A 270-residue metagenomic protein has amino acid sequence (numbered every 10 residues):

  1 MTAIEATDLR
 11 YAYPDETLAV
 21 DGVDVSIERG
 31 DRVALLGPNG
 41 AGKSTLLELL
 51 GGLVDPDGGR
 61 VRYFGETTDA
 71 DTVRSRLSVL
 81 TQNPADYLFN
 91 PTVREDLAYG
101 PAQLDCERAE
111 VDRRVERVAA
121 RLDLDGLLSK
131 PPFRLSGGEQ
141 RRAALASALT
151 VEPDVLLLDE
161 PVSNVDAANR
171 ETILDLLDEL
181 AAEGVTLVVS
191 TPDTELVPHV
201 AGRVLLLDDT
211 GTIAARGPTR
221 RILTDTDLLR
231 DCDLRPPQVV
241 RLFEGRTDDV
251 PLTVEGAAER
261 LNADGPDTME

Functional and structural regions predicted by a protein language model:
L36-P38: The feature captures the beta-strand-to-loop junction immediately N-terminal to the Walker
G51: Helix-to-loop junction immediately C-terminal to a conserved catalytic motif
G59-D69, V73-S75: Conserved ABC transporter NBD signature motif
A109-L127: Conserved ABC ATPase "signature" region
A148-L149: ABC ATPase C-loop
L156-D159: Catalytic Walker B motif of ABC-type/P-loop ATPase nucleotide-binding domains
L205, D209-R221: Conserved switch/coupling elements of ABC/ABC-like ATPase nucleotide-binding domains
D225-E270: ABC ATPase nucleotide-binding domains
